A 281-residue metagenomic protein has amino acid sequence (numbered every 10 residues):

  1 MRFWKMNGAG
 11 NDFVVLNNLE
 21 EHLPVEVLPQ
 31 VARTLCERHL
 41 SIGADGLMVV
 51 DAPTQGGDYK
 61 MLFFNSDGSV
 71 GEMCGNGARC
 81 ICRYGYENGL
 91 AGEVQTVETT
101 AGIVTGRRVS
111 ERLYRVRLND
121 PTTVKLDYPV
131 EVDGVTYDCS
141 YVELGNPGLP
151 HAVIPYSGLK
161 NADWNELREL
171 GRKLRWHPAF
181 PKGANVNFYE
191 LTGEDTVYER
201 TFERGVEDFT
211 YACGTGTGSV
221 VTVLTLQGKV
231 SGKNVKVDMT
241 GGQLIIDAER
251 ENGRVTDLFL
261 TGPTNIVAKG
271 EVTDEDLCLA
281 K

Functional and structural regions predicted by a protein language model:
M1-S110, A152-K281: A glycine-rich beta-to-alpha transition motif near the start of alpha/beta enzyme domains, typified by
M73, E98, D120-T122, G134 (+1 more regions): Short, well-structured alpha-helical patches and their helix-loop capping segments that border functional surfaces
P121-Y141, E169: Active-site glycine-rich loop that binds ribose-phosphate moieties when present
D133-D163: Internal active-site segments that recognize and position negatively charged phosphoryl groups and nucleotide moieties
